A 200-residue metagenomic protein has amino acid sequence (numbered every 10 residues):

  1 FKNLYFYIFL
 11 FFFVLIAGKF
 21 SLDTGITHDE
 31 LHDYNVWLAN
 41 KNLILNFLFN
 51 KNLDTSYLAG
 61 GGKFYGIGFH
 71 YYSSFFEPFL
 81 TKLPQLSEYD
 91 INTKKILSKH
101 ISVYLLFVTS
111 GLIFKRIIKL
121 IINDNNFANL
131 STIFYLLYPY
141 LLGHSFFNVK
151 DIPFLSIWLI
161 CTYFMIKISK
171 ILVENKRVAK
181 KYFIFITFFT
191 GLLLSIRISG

Functional and structural regions predicted by a protein language model:
Y7, L83-Y89, T109, F114-L137 (+2 more regions): Transmembrane-helix signature of polytopic, membrane-embedded enzymes that assemble or transfer cell-envelope glycans
L15-K19, L31-F69, F75-E88: Extracytosolic helix-loop segments that constitute the early lumenal/periplasmic catalytic or substrate-binding loops
T27-H28, F146-F154: Short acidic/glycine- and proline-prone juxtamembrane loop motifs at membrane-interface regions of multi-pass membrane
D33-N35, A39, F107, F154-T162: Hydrophobic core segments of transmembrane alpha-helices in multi-pass, intramembrane catalytic enzymes
Y71-S102, D124, P139-Y140: Juxtamembrane segments of multi-pass membrane glycosylation machinery that transfer sugars from lipid-linked donors
L97-I122, I160-F164: Transmembrane-helix motifs of polytopic, lipid-linked glycan transferases
S131-L136, G143, Y163, T190 (+1 more regions): Short helix- or helix-capping micro-motifs that position conserved polar/aromatic residues at function-defining sites
C161-Y182: Membrane-interface transmembrane helices that cradle and orient dolichyl/undecaprenyl
